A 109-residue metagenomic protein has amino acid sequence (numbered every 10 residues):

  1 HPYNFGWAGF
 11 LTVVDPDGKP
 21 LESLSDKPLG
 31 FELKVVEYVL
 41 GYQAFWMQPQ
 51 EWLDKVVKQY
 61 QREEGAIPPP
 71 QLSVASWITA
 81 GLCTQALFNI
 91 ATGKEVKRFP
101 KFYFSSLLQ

Functional and structural regions predicted by a protein language model:
H1-V74, S105-L108: E1/E1-like adenylate-forming module used to activate ubiquitin-like modifiers and sulfur-carrier proteins
P68-A91: Mid-domain beta-loop-alpha active-site segment that forms a flexible, acidic cofactor/metal-binding surface
N89-Q109: Phosphate-binding loop/pocket of nucleotide- and phosphate-handling active sites
